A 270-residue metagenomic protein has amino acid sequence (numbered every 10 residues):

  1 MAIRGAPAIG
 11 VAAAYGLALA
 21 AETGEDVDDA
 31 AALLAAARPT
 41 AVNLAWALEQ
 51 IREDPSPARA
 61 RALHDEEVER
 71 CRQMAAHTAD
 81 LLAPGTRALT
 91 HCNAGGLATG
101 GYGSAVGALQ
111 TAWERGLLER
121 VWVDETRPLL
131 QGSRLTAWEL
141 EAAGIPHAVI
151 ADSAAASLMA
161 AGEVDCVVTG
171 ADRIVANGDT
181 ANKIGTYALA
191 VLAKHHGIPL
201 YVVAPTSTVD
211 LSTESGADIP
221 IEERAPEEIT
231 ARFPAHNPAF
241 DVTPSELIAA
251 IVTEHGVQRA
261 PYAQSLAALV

Functional and structural regions predicted by a protein language model:
M1-A13, L44, N93-G101, N237-V252: Conserved phosphate/anionic-ligand binding catalytic regions in large, soluble enzymes, centered on
M1-P55: Long amphipathic alpha-helical segments
A12-A18, A45-A47, L89-N93, D124 (+3 more regions): Short beta-strand segments
G16-D26, Q50-E53, G103-G116, E139 (+1 more regions): A glycine- and small-aliphatic-rich helix-loop capping segment at beta-alpha/alpha-beta transitions that lines
A35-R87, K194, A204, T213-N237: C-terminal binding/interaction regions
E67, C71-M74, Y102-V123, L130-R134: Active-site histidine-anchored catalytic micro-motif
T78-L89, A112-G116, E163: Glycine-rich phosphate/diphosphate-binding loops that line cofactor/substrate pockets in enzymes
L118-E119, D124-V270: Conserved phosphate- and dinucleotide-binding cores of soluble alpha/beta proteins, encompassing both enzyme active
